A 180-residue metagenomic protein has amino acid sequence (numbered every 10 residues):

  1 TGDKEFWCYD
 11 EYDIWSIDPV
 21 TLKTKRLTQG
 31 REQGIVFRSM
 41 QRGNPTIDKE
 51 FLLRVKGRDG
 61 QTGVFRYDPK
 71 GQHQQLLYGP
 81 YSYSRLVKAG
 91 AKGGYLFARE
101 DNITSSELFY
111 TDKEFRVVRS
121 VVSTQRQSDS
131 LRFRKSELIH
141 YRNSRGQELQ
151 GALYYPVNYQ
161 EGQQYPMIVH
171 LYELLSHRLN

Functional and structural regions predicted by a protein language model:
T1, D18-N44, D68-R85, D112-S136: Multi-bladed beta-propeller domains
G2-D13, D18-P19, T28, I47-D59 (+4 more regions): Beta-strand C-termini and the immediately following turn/loop, strongest in propeller blades
E11-Y12, P19-V20, P156, E173-L174: An acidic- and aromatic-residue-enriched active-site/binding cleft used to recognize and process polar
Y12, L22, T62-V64, S106 (+1 more regions): Repetitive beta-architecture junctions, highlighting loop-to-beta-strand starts across blade-like repeats
I35, R58-G63, T104-S105: Short, surface-exposed beta-strand/loop "edge" segments at domain boundaries and coil↔beta transitions
N44-D48, A89-A91: Short, ordered beta-strand-loop transition motifs
R58-G93, F97-A98: Solvent-exposed, charged interface segments at domain starts and junctions
S84-N180: Serine-hydrolase catalytic core recognition
